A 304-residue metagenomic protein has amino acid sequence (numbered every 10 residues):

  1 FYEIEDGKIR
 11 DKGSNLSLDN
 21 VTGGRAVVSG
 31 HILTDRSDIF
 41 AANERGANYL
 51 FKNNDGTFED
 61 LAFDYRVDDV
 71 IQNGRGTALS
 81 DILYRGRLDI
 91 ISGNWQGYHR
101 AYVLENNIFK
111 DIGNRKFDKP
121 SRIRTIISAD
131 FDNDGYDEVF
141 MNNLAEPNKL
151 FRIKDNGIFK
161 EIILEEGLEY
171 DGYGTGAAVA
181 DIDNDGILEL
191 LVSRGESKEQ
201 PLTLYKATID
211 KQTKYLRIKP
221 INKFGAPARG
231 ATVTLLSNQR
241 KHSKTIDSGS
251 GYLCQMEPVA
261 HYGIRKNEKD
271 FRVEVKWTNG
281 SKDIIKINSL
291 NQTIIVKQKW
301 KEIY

Functional and structural regions predicted by a protein language model:
F1-T22, D38-I39, F51-N73, Y102-S121 (+4 more regions): Blade-edge motifs of beta-propeller repeat domains
G23-R25, G46, N73-R75, G97 (+4 more regions): Beta-rich catalytic cores
G24-S37, G74-Y84, L88, I123-N133 (+2 more regions): Beta-propeller blade termini
T34-A42, Y84-G93, N133-N142, N184-S193: Acidic/hydrophobic-patterned starts of short beta strands in beta-sheet-rich repeat architectures
E44, W95, L144-A145, A228 (+1 more regions): Short proline/glycine-enriched turn/loop motifs at strand-loop junctions of beta-rich domains
A47-F51, Y98-Y102, P147-K149, K198-Y205: Structural motif
N94-Q96, R115-D137, N143-A145, G172-T175 (+3 more regions): Eukaryotic tandem repeat interaction scaffolds
F109-K110, K119, I158-Y304: Gly/Ser/Thr/Pro-enriched helix-cap/hinge segments flanking short amphipathic alpha-helices
